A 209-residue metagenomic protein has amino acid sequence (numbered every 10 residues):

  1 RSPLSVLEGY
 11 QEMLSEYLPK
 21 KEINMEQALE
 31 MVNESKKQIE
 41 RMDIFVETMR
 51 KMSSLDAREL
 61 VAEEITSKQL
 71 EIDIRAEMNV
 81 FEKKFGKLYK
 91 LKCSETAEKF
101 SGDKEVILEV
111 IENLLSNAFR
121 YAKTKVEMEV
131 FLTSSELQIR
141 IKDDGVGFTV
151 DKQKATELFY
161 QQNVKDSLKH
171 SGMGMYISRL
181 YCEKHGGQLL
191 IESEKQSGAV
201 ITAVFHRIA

Functional and structural regions predicted by a protein language model:
E34-M42: Short alpha-helical segment of the dimerization/phosphotransfer core of two-component systems
L55-E63, E95, K99-G102: Conserved micro-motifs of the catalytic ATP-binding
E112-N113, N117: Conserved polar catalytic motif of the HATPase_c/GHKL fold
K125-S135: Short beta-strand/loop element within the Bergerat-fold HATPase_c
F148-Q161: Short conserved segment of the HATPase_c
G174-S178: Short alpha-helical Gxxx[C/S/T] motif in the catalytic ATP-binding
